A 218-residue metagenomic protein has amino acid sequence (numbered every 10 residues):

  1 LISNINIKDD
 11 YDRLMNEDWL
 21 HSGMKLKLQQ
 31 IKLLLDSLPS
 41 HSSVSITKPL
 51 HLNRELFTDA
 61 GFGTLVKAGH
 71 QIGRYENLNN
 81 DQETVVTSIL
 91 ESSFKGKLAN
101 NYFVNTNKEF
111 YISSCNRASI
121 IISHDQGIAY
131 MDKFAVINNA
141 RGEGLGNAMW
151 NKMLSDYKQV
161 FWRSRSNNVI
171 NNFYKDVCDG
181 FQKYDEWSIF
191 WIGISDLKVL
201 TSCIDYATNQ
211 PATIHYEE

Functional and structural regions predicted by a protein language model:
L1-V160, N168-N172, D179, S188-E218: C-terminal catalytic "cap/lid" subdomain
S164: Short beta-strand/turn micro-motifs composed of small residues that flank or help shape donor/cofactor-binding pockets
V177-K183: Conserved acetyl-CoA-binding loop of GNAT-fold acetyltransferases
